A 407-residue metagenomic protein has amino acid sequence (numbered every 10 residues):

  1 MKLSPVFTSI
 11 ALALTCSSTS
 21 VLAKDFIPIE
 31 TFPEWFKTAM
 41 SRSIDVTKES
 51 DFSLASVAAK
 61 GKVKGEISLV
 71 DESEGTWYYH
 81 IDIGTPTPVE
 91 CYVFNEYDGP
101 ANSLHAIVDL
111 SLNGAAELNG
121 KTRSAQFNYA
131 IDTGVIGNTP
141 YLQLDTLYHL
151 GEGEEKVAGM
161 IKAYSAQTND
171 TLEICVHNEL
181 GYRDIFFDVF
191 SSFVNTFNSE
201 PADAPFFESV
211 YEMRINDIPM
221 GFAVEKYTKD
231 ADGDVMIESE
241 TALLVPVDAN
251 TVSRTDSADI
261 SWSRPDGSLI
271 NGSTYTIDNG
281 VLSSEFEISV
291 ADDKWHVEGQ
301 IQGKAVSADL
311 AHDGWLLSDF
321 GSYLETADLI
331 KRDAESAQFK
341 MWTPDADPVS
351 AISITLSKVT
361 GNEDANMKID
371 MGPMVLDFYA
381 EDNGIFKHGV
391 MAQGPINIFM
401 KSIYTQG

Functional and structural regions predicted by a protein language model:
M1-L22: Gram-negative bacterial Sec-dependent N-terminal signal peptides
L22-I29, F207: Cleaved targeting-peptide boundary
T38-W77, P219-G299, G384: N-terminal mature ectodomain segment of secretory-pathway/periplasmic proteins
V57, N169-P205, K401-G407: Surface-exposed amphipathic alpha-helical segments
V70-M160, A166-H177: Conserved polar/disulfide-associated segments of primarily extracytoplasmic proteins
I83-S124, D188-V189, P201-E212, I218-M220 (+2 more regions): Solvent-exposed helix/loop surface patches that form functional interfaces
D145-H149, V210, E238-V245: Generic short beta-strand segments
D377-E381, I385-I396: Short, exposed beta-strand-loop hairpins at the edges of beta-sheets in extracellular/periplasmic proteins
